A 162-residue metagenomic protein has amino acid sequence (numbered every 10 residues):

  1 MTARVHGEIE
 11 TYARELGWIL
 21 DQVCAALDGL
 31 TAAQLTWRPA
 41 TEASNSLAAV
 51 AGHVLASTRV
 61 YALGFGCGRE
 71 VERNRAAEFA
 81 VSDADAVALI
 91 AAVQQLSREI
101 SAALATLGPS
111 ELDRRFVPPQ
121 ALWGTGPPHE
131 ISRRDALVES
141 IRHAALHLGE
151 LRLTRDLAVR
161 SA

Functional and structural regions predicted by a protein language model:
M1-G7: Basic/polar N-terminal segments that are highly enriched at the extreme N-terminus, encompassing both cleavable
T2, A13-C24, Q34-E78, P118-A162: Short, contiguous alpha-helical
L16, L20, L27, V93 (+1 more regions): Hydrophobic alpha-helical core bundles mediating ligand binding, dimerization, or RNAP-core interactions
G29, H53-A56, Q95: Residues within well-ordered alpha-helical secondary structure of globular protein domains
G29-T36, A103-R114, D156-A162: Surface-exposed helix-capping loop/turn segments at secondary-structure junctions
V81-P118, S132-H143: Acidic/histidine-rich alpha-helical segments that form the ligand environment of transition-metal centers
